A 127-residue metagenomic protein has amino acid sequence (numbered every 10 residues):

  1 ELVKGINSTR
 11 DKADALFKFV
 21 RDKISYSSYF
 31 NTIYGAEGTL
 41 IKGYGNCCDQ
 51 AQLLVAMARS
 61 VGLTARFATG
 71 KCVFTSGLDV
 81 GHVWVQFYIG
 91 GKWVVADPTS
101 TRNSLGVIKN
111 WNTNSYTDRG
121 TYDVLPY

Functional and structural regions predicted by a protein language model:
E1-G45, L53-V55, G120-Y127: Secondary-structure boundary elements
N7, N31, N46, N103 (+1 more regions): Detector for Asparagine
D49: Short phosphate-coordinating micro-motif centered on Lys-Gly-acidic
Q52-Y127: Hydrophobic/aromatic-rich core segments of domains that either
